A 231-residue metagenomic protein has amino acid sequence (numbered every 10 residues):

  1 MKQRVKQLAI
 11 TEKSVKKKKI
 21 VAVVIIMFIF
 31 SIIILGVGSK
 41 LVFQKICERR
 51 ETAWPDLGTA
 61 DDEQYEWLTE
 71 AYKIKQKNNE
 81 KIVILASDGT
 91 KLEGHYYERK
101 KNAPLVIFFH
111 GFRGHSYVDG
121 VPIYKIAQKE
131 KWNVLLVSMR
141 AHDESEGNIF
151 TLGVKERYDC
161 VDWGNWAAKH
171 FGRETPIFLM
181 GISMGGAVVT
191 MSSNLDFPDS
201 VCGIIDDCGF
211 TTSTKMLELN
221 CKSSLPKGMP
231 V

Functional and structural regions predicted by a protein language model:
M27-I84: An N-terminal hydrophobic leader/cap segment in hydrolases
S87-E98: A short loop-to-beta-strand scaffold at the N-terminal edge of the catalytic core in hydrolase folds
A103-G111: Short beta-strand element of the alpha/beta-hydrolase
F112-K125, M139: The serine-hydrolase catalytic nucleophile loop
A127-E146: Conserved alpha/beta-hydrolase
F150-F171: Alpha/beta-hydrolase active-site loop
F171-S183: Alpha/beta-hydrolase fold nucleophile elbow
M191-V231: Hydrolase active-site cap/lid region
